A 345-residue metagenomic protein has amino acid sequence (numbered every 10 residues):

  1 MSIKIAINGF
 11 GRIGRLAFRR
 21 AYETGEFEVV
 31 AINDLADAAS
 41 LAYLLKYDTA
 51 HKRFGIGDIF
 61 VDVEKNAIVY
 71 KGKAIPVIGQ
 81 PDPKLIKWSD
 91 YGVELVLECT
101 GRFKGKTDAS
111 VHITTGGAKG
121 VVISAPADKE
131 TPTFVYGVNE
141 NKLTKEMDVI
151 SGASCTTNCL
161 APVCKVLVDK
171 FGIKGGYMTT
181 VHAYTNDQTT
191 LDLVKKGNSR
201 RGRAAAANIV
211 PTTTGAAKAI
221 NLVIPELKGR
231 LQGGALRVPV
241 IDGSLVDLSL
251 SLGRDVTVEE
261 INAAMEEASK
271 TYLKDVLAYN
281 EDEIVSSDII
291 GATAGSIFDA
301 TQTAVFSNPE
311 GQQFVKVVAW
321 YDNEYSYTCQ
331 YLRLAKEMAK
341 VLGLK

Functional and structural regions predicted by a protein language model:
M1-G202, P309, R333, V341-K345: N-terminal Rossmann-like NAD(P) cofactor-binding subdomain of oxidoreductases, focused on the glycine-rich
I7, G11, D90, R102-F103 (+10 more regions): Electropositive phosphate-/nucleotide-binding environments in soluble metabolic enzymes
Y22-E26, K165-I173, A183-N186, T214 (+5 more regions): Generic secondary-structure signature for well-ordered alpha-helical cores
L35-A38, A127-D128, S154-T156, T180-Q188 (+4 more regions): Glycine-rich beta-alpha junction loops
I68, F134-Y136, V149, L191 (+5 more regions): Short clusters of hydrophobic/aromatic residues that line enzyme substrate/ligand-binding pockets
E146-M147, A204-A206, G243-D247, F314-K316: Short, solvent-exposed beta-strand edge segments and adjacent coil->beta transition regions
G172-A235, I241: Catalytic core of tubulin tyrosine ligase-like
G233, L245, S249-K345: C-terminal active-site/capping subdomain that shapes the small-molecule cofactor and substrate pocket of enzyme
